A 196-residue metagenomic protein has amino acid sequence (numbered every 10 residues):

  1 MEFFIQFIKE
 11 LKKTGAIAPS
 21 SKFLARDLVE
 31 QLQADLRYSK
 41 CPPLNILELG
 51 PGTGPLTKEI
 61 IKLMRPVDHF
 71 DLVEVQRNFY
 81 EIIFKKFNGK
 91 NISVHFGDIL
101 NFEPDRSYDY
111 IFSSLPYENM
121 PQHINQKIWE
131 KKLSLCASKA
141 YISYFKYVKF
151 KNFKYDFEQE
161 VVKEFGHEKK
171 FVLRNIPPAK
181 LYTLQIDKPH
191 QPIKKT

Functional and structural regions predicted by a protein language model:
M1-Y38: S-adenosyl-L-methionine
C41-G52: Conserved class I S-adenosyl-L-methionine
G54-K58: Glycine-rich SAM-binding Motif I of class I
Q76-N78: Conserved SAM/SAH-binding beta-strand->alpha-helix loop
I83-F84: Conserved SAM-binding loop
Q126-S138: A short glycine-rich, Lys/Arg-flanked "PGG" loop and its adjoining helix->strand segment in the class I
S138-Y147: Conserved beta-strand signature within the Rossmann-like core of class I S-adenosyl-L-methionine
F153, F157-T196: Class I S-adenosyl-L-methionine
